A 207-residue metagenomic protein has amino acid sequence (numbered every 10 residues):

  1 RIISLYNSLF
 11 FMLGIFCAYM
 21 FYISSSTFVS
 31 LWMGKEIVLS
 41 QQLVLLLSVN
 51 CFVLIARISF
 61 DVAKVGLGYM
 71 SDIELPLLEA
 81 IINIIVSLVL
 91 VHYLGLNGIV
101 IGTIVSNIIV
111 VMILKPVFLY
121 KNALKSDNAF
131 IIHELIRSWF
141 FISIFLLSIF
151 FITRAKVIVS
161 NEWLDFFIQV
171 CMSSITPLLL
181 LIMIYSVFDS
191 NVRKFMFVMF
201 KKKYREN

Functional and structural regions predicted by a protein language model:
R1-L77: Specific pore-lining/lateral-gate transmembrane helices of multi-pass inner-membrane transport and insertion machines
L9-A18, N97-K121, W139-I142: Short alpha-helical transmembrane segments in multi-pass integral membrane proteins
A18, I55, I84-S87, I108-K115 (+2 more regions): Hydrophobic transmembrane alpha-helices of multi-pass small-molecule transporters
S24-V29, M33-I37, G68-Y69, L90-G95 (+3 more regions): Short helix-capping/hinge motifs at transmembrane helix termini and TM-loop junctions
Q41, S71, L77-M112, F151-S174: Membrane-interface helix-loop junctions in multi-pass transport and translocation proteins
S59-A63, I84-V89, L147, I182: Alpha-helical transmembrane segments of multipass membrane proteins
F60-L67, P116-H133: Alpha-helical transmembrane segments
N122-D127, F150-N207: Membrane-proximal transmembrane or re-entrant/amphipathic helices at the cytosolic face
